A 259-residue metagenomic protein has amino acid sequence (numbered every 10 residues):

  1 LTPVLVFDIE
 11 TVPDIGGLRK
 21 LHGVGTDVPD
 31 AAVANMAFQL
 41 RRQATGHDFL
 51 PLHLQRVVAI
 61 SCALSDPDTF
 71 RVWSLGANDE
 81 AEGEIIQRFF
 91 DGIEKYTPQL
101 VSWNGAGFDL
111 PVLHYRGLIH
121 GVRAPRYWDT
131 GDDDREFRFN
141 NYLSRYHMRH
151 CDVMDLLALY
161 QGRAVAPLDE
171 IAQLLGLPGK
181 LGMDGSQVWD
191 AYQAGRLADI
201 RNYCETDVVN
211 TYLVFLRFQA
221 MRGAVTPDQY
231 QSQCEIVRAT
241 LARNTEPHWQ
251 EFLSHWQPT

Functional and structural regions predicted by a protein language model:
L1-G92: Conserved RNase H-like, two-metal-ion catalytic cores of nucleic-acid enzymes
T2-P3, L54-D79, I93-N202, T206-D228 (+2 more regions): Metal-dependent phosphoesterase core characteristic of DEDDh/y 3'-5' exonuclease domains
H22, H47, H53, H120 (+3 more regions): Histidine (H) residue identity feature
A239-T259: Acidic, Ser/Thr-rich low-complexity intrinsically disordered segments
